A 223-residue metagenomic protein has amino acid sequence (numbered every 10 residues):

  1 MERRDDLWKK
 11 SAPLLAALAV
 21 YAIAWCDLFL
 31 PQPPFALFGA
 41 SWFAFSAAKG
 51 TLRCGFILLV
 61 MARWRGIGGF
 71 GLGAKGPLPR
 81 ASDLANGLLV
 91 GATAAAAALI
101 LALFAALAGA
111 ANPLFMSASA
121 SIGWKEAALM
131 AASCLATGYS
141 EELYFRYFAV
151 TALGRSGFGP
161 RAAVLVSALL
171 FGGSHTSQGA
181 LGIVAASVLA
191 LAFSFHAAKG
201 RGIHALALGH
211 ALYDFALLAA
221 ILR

Functional and structural regions predicted by a protein language model:
D6-I67: Alpha-helical transmembrane segments in multi-pass membrane proteins
W25-C26, G182-R223: Functionally important transmembrane alpha-helices
P33-A44, G69-T137, R155: Juxtamembrane helix-loop-helix connectors linking adjacent transmembrane helices in multi-pass membrane enzymes
K49-F56, S133, A185-F193: Hydrophobic core segments of transmembrane alpha-helices in multi-pass, intramembrane catalytic enzymes
F56, M116-G173: Function-critical hydrophobic alpha-helical transmembrane segments in multi-pass membrane proteins
I57, M61, V150, A190-A198: Hydrophobic transmembrane alpha-helices
R80-L84, G123-A127, S156-A162, G179-A180 (+1 more regions): Membrane-helix interface segments
G173-L181: Membrane-interface helix caps and helix-loop-helix hairpins in membrane proteins
